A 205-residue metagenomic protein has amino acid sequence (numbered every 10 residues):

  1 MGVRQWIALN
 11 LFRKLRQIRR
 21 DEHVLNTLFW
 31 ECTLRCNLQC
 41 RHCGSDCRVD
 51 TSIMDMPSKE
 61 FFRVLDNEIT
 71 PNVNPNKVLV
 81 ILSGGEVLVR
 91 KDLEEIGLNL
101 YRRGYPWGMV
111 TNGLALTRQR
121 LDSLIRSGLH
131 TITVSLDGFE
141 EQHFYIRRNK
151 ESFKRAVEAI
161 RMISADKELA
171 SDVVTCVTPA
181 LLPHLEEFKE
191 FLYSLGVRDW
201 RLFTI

Functional and structural regions predicted by a protein language model:
G2-T131: Conserved alpha-helical substructure of the radical SAM core
R19, D55, I146, K150 (+1 more regions): Charge-dense, low-complexity intrinsically disordered segments
T33, L98, F144, V157-I160: Residues within alpha-helical segments
M56, K91, E151, A180-P183: Residue-level signal for the nucleotide or nucleotide-sugar donor/cofactor binding architecture
M56-P57, S135, R148-R155: Short acidic-hydrophobic sequence patches enriched in Asp/Glu that either
N72-L82, R103-G108, L129-T133, K154-I205: Conserved C-terminal portion of the radical SAM core fold that forms the substrate/S-adenosylmethionine-binding
V87-L88, G113-R118, T133-N149, P179-A180 (+1 more regions): Conserved radical SAM core fold
